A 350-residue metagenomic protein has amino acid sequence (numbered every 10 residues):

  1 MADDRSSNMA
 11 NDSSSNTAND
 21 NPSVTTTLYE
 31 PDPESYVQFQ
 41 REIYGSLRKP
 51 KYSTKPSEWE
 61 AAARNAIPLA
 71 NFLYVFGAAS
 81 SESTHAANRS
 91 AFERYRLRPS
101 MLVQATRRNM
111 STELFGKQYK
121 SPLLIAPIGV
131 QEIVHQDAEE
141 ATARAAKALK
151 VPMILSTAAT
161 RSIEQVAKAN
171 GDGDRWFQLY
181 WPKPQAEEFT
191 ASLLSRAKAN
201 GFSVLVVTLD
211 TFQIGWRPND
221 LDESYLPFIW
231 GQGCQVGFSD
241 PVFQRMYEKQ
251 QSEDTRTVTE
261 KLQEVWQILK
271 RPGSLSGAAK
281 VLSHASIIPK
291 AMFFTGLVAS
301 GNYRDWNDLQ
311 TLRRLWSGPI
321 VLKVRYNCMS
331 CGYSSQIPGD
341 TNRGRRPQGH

Functional and structural regions predicted by a protein language model:
D3-D4, N8-D12, N16-D20, V24: Asp/Glu-rich intrinsically disordered low-complexity tracts
N19-G116, S224, F228-W230, P241-A285 (+1 more regions): An N-cap/entry alpha-helix motif that binds or orients negatively charged groups
A79-S80, T157-R161, R325-Y326: Short beta->alpha linker loops
S80, S90-L97, V151, K198-S203 (+1 more regions): Generic secondary-structure signature for well-ordered alpha-helical cores
R96, S111-E113, P122-A126, P152-I154 (+1 more regions): Short, conserved beta-strand segments within well-ordered enzyme catalytic domains that often line or immediately flank
Y119-A158: Glycine-rich active-site/cofactor-binding loop and its immediate structural neighborhood
V130, R144, A169, K183-H350: Alpha/beta enzyme core
A148-T190: A gly/proline- and charged-residue-enriched helix-loop-helix capping module
